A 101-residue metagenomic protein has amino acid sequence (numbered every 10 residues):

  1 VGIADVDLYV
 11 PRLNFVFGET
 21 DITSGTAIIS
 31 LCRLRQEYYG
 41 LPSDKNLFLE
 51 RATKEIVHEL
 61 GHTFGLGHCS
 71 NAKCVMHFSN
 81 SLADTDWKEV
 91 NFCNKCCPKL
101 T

Functional and structural regions predicted by a protein language model:
G2-I56, T63, G67: Metzincin-family zinc-dependent endopeptidase catalytic domain
Y39-T101: The catalytic-center signature of Zn2+-dependent metalloproteases
